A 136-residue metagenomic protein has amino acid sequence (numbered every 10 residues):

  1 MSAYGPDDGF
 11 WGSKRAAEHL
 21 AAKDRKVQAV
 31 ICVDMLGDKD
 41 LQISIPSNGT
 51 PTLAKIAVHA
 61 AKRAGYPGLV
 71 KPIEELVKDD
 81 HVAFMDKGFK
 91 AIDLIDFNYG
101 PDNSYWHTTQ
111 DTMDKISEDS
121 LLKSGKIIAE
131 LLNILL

Functional and structural regions predicted by a protein language model:
M1-I56, L76: Acidic/histidine-rich catalytic neighborhood of metal-dependent amide-processing enzymes
K14, K55-H59, V82, D86 (+2 more regions): Solvent-exposed, polar/charged alpha-helical surfaces in well-ordered, non-transmembrane soluble domains, broadly
E18-A22, V58-Y66, D86-F89, A129-L136: Sec-exported extracytoplasmic/periplasmic mature domains
Q28-D34, A91-I95, H107: Structural recognition of the beta-strand scaffold that forms the well-ordered cores of secreted hydrolase catalytic
D40-L41, K78-V82, G100-T108: Short active-site-adjacent structural elements
Q42-I43, G65-D79: Short catalytic/ligand-gating loop segments at beta-alpha or beta-beta junctions within enzyme catalytic domains
E75-F97: Short glycine-rich, acidic/polar surface loops and turns
P101-L136: His/Asp/Glu-rich mid-to-C-terminal helical/loop segments that flank catalytic regions of hydrolases
